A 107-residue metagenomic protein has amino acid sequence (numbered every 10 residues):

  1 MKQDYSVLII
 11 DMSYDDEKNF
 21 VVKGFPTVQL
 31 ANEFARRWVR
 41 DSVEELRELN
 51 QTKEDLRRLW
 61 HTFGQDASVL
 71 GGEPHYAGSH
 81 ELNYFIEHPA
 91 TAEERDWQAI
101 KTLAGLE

Functional and structural regions predicted by a protein language model:
M1-V21: Short aromatic-glycine-(Arg/Gly/Cys) micro-motifs in beta-strand/loop hairpins
E17-E33: A short, exposed loop/beta-hairpin motif centered on an aromatic-Gly-Thr core
R37-E107: Short, mixed-charge low-complexity intrinsically disordered segments
